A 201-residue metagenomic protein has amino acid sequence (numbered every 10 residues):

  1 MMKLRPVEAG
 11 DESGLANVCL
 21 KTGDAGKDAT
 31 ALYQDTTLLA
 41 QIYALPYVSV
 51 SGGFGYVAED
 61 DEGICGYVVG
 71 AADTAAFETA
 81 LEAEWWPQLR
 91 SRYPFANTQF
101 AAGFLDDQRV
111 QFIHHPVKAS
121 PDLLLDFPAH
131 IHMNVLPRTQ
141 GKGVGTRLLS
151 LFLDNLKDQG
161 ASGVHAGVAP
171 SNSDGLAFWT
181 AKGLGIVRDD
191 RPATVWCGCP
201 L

Functional and structural regions predicted by a protein language model:
K3-N17: A short beta-loop-alpha structural element at the N-terminal edge of CoA-dependent acyl/N-acetyltransferase catalytic
D24-Y43, L81-R90: Conserved GNAT-fold acetyl-CoA-binding loop/helix
Y33-G55, D61, P116: Active-site rim helix/loop that mediates acceptor-substrate recognition in acyltransferases
V57, G63-A72: Conserved beta-strand in the GNAT
A75, G167-V168, T180, G185-C199: Conserved catalytic-core motifs of GNAT/GCN5-like acyltransferases
A75-H132: Conserved acyl-donor/pantetheine-binding loop and adjacent beta-alpha core of acyl/acetyltransferases and related
F127-A129, L156-A169: Conserved GNAT acetyl-CoA-binding A-motif
H132-M133, G141-N155, A177-A181: Conserved acetyl-CoA-binding loop-helix of GNAT-fold acetyltransferases
